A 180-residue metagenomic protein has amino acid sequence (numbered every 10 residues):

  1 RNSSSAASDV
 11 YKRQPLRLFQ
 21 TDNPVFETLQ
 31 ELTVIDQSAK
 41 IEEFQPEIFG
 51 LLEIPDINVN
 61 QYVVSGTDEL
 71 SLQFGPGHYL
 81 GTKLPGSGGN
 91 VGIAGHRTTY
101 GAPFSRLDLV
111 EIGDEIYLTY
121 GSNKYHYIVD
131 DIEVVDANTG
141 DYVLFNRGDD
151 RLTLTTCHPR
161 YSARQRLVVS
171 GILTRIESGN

Functional and structural regions predicted by a protein language model:
R1-A7, Y11: Single conserved hydrophobic/aromatic residue that forms the stacking wall/gate of nucleotide- or nucleobase-binding
V10-Q14, L32, L52: Extended hydrophobic/Leu-rich segments
R13-L29: Alpha-helical transmembrane signal-anchor/signal-peptide segments
P15, V64-N180: Extracytoplasmic/periplasmic soluble domains downstream of a signal peptide or transmembrane helix
L29-I35: Membrane-proximal extracellular/periplasmic loop immediately following the first transmembrane helix
I35-T82: Extended boundary segments
